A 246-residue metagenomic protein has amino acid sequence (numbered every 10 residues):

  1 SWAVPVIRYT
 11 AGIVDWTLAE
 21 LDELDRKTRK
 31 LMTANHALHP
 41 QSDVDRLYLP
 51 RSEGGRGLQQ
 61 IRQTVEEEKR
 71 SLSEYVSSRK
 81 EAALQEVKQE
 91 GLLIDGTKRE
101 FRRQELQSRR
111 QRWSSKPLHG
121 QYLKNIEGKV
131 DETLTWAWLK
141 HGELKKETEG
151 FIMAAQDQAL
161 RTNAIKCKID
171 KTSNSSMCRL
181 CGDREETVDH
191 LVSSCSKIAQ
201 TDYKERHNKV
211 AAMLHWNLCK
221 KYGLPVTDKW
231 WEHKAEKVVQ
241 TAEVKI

Functional and structural regions predicted by a protein language model:
S1-L18, S71-E86: Basic, alpha-helical interaction scaffolds
W2-D15, E53-I61, I152, E186-S196 (+1 more regions): Short, conserved catalytic/metal-binding micro-motifs enriched in Asp/Glu and His
Y9-L21, H39, V188-V192, K221-K229: Short, flexible/disordered secondary-structure transition segments
I13-E20, G142-L144, K166-K171, I198-E205: Conserved, non-catalytic sequence blocks in retroelement Pol enzymes and Pol-derived host proteins
W16-M32: Short secondary-structure subsegments characteristic of cysteine-rich extracellular domains
L24, T28, H36-I169, S173 (+1 more regions): Extended C-terminal regions of large enzymes
K168-D170, G223-I246: Active-site metal-binding core of divalent-cation-utilizing nuclease and nuclease-like domains
I169-N217: Short Cys/His-based metal-binding microdomains
